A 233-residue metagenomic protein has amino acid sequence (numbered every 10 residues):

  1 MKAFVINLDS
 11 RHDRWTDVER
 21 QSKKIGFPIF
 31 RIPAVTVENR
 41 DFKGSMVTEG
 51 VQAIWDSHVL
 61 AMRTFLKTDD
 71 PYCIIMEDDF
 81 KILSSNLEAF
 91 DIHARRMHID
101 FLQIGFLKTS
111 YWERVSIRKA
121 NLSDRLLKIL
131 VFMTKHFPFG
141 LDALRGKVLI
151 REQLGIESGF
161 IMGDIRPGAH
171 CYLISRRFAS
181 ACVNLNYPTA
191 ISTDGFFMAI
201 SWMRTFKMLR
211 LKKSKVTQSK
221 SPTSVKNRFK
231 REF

Functional and structural regions predicted by a protein language model:
M1-M76, F80-F233: An acidic/histidine-cluster motif and surrounding catalytic segment that typifies divalent-metal-assisted enzyme active
